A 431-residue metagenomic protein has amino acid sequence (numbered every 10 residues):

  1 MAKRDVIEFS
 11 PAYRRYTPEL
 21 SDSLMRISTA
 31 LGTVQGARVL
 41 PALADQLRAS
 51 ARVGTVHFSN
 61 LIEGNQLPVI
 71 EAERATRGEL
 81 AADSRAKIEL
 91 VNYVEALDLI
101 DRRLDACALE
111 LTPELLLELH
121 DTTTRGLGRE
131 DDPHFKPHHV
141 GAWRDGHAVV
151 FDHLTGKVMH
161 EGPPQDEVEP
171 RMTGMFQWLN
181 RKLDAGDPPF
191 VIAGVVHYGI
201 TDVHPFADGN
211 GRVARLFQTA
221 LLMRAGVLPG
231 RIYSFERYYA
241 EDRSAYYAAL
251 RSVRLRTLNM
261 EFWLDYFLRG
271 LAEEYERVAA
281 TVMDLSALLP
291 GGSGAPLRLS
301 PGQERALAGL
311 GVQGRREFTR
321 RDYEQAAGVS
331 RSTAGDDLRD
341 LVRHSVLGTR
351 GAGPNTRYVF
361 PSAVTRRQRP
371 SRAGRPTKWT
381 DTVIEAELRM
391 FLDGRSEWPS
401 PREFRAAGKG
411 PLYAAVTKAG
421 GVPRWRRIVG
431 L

Functional and structural regions predicted by a protein language model:
M1-A373: FIC/Doc superfamily catalytic core
P370-L431: Functional cation/ligand-contacting sites centered on basic and imidazole/sulfhydryl donors
